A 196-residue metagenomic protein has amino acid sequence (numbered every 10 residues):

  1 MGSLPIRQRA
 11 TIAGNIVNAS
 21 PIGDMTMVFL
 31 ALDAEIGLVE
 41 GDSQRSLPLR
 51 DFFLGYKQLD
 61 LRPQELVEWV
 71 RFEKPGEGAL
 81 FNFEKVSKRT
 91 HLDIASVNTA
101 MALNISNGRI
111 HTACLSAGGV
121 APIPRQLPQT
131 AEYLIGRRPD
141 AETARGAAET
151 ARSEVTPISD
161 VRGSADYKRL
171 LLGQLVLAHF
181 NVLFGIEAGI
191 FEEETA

Functional and structural regions predicted by a protein language model:
M1-A196: C-terminal structural segment of proteins
